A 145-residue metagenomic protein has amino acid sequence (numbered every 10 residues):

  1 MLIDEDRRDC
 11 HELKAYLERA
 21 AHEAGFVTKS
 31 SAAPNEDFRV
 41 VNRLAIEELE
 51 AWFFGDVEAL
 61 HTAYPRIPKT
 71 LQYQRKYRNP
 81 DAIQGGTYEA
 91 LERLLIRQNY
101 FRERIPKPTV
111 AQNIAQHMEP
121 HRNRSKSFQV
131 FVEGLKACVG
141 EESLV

Functional and structural regions predicted by a protein language model:
E5-V145: C-terminal accessory helical subdomains adjacent to catalytic cores in phosphodiester- and nucleotide-handling enzymes
